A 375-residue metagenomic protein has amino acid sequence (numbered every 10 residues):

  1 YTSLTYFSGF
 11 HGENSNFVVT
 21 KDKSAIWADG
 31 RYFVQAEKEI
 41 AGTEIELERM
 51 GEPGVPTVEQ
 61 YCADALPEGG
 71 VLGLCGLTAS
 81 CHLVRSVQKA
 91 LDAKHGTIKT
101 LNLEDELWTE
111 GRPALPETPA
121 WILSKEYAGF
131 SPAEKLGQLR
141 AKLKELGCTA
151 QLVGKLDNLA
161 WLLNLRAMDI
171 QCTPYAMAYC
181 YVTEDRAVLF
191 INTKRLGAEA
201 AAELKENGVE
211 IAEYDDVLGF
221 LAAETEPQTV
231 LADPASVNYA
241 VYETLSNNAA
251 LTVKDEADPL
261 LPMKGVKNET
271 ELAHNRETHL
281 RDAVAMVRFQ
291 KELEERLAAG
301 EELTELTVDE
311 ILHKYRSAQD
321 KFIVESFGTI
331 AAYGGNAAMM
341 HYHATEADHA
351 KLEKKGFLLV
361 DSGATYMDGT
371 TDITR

Functional and structural regions predicted by a protein language model:
Y1-P67, A79-A223, A285, G328-I330 (+1 more regions): N-terminal accessory/capping or targeting/presequence segment of soluble
C62, G70, L74, A200-P259 (+1 more regions): Conserved catalytic alpha/beta cores of large enzymes that bind or transform nucleotide phosphates and polynucleotides
T78-S80, N158, V237, V360-D368: Short, charged beta-turn/beta-strand-edge "cap" motif at the junction between a beta-strand and an adjacent loop
A90-A114, V237-H274: Terminal amphipathic helices with adjacent charged low-complexity linkers/tails
E134-G147, G154-D157, E292-G334: Gly/Pro-rich turn-and-neighbor structural signature
N158-A178, H279-Q290, E301-R316: Active-site pocket-lining segments that scaffold enzyme catalytic pockets across diverse folds
K355-G356: Loop/turn positions that initiate beta-strands
T370-R375: Short, compositionally biased
